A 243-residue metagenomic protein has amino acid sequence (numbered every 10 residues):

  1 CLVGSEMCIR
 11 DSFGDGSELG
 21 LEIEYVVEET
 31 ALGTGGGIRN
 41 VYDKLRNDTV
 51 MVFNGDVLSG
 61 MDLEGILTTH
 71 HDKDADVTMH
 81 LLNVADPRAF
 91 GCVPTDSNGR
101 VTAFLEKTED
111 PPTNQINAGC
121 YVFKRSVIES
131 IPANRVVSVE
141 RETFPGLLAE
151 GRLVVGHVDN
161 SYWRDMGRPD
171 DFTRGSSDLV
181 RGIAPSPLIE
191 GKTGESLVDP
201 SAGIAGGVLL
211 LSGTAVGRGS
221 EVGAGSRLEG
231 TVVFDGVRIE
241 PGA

Functional and structural regions predicted by a protein language model:
C1-G4, C8: Single conserved hydrophobic/aromatic residue that forms the stacking wall/gate of nucleotide- or nucleobase-binding
I9-D11, G16-T95: Conserved beta-loop-beta/alpha segment of the NTase-like Rossmann-fold superfamily that binds/positions NTPs
R10-F13, G36-N40, D62-T68, K107-T108 (+6 more regions): A generic local structural motif
F13, V27-E29, L81-L82, L105-T108 (+2 more regions): Short, well-ordered turn and helix-capping elements at secondary-structure junctions
G14, E18, L45-R46, P132 (+2 more regions): Short conserved AdoMet
G20-E22, D74, N98, G151-L153 (+1 more regions): A generic structural signal for alpha->beta connector loops
T49-F53, L58, E64-H71, V84-P87 (+1 more regions): Catalytic-core segments of class I nucleotidyltransferases/pyrophosphorylases that form NMP-activated intermediates
P187-E190, S196, S201-L209, T214 (+5 more regions): A structural motif detector for beta-strand N-caps
